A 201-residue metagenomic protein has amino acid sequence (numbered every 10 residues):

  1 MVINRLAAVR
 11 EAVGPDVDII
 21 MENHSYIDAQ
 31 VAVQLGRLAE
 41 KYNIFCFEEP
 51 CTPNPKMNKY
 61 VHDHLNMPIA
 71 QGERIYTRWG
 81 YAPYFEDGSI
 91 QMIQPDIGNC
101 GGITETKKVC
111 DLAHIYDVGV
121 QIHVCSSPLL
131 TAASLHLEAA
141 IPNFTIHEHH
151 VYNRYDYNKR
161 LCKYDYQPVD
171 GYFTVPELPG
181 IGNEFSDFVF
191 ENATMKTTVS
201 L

Functional and structural regions predicted by a protein language model:
M1-Y60: Metal-dependent enolase-superfamily TIM-barrel catalytic cores that perform enediolate-based chemistry
I3, A29, I103, P128 (+1 more regions): Electropositive phosphate-/nucleotide-binding environments in soluble metabolic enzymes
A12, D16, Y42, L137-F144 (+2 more regions): Change "in soluble alpha/beta enzymes" to "in soluble alpha/beta proteins
I20, N58, T145-E148, T197-L201: Secondary-structure transition/capping residues
R37, N43-C46, T52-Y172, P176: Shared catalytic-loop signature of beta/alpha-barrel
G180-L201: Extended hydrophobic packing segments that form well-structured cores
